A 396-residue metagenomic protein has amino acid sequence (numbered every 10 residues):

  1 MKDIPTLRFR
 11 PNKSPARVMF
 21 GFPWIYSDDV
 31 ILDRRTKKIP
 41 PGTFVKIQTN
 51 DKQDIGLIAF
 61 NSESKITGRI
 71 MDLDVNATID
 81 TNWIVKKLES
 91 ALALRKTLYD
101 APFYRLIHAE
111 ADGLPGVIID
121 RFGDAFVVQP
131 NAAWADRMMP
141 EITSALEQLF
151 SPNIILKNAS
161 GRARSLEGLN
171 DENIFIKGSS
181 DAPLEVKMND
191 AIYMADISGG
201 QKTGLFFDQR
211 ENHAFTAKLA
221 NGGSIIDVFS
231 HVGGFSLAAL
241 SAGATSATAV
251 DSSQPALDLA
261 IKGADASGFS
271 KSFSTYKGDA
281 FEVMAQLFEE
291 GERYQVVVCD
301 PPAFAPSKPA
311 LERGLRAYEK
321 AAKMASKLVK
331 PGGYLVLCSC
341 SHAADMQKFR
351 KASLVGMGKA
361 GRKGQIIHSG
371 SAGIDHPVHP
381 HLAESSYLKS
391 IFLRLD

Functional and structural regions predicted by a protein language model:
M1-R121: Non-catalytic accessory regions of SAM-dependent methyltransferases
I107-D120, D136-L205, A214: Non-catalytic substrate-recognition/targeting regions of SAM-dependent transferases
G222-H231: Conserved class I S-adenosyl-L-methionine
V232-A244: Conserved SAM-binding loop of SAM-dependent methyltransferases across substrates and taxa, primarily the Class I
S246-D251: Conserved SAM-binding motif I beta-strand of class I
P255-V296: S-adenosyl-L-methionine
Y294-M324: Mobile active-site "lid"/loop adjacent to the S-adenosyl-L-methionine
Y334-D396: C-terminal catalytic and target-recognition region of SAM-dependent MTase-like enzymes, primarily methyltransferases
